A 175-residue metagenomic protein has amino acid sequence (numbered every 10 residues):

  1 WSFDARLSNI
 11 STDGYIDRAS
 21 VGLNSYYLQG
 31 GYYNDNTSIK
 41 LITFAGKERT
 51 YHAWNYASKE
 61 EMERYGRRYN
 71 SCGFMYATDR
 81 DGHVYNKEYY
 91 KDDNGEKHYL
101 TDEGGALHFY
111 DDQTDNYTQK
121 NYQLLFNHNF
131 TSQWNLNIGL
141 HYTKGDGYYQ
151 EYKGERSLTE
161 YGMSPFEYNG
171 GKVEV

Functional and structural regions predicted by a protein language model:
W1-S11, D17-A53, A77, L124-F126: Transmembrane beta-barrel wall of Gram-negative outer-membrane proteins
S11-T12, L107: A short, structure-level motif marking secondary-structure boundaries and short turns
G14-Y15, D111: Conserved short-loop catalytic and cofactor-binding motifs
A19, G139-H141, E151-G154: Composition- and surface-driven signal marking solvent-exposed, interaction-prone regions in large proteins
L23-S25, Y117-N121, N135, G139 (+1 more regions): Transmembrane beta-barrel architecture of outer-membrane proteins
S38-Q123, Q150-V175: Acidic/polar loop-and-plug regions of large Gram-negative outer-membrane beta-barrel proteins
